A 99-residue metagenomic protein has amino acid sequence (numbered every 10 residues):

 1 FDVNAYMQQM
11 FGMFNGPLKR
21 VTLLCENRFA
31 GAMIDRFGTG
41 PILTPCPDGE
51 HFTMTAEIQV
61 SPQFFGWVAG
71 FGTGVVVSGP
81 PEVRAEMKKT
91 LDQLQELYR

Functional and structural regions predicted by a protein language model:
D2-R99: Polybasic (Lys/Arg-rich)
